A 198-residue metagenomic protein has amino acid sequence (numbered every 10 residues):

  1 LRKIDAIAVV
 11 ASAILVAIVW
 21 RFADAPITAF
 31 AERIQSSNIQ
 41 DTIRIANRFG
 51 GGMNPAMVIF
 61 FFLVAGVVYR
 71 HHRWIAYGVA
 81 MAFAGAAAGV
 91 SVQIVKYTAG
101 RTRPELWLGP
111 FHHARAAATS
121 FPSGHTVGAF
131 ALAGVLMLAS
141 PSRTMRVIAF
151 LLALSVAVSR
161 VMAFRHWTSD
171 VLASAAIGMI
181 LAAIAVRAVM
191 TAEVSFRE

Functional and structural regions predicted by a protein language model:
L1-F61, K96-A118: N-terminal transmembrane-helix/juxtamembrane module of multi-pass inner/ER membrane proteins
R2-I7, L108-E198: Membrane-embedded catalytic cores of phosphoryl/pyrophosphoryl-handling enzymes
D5, F62-S91: Interfacial segments of alpha-helical transmembrane regions
I14-W20, A86-S91, L152-F164: Aromatic-anchored segments of alpha-helical transmembrane domains
V19, I27, S91, V95 (+1 more regions): Alpha-helical membrane-inserting segments
N38-I39, H71-A76, E105, P141-V147: Membrane-helix interface segments
M57-V68, A129, A133-M137: Hydrophobic, aromatic-rich transmembrane alpha-helices and their immediate juxtamembrane boundary segments
V79-P104, H166-M179: Hydrophobic alpha-helical transmembrane segments of integral membrane proteins
